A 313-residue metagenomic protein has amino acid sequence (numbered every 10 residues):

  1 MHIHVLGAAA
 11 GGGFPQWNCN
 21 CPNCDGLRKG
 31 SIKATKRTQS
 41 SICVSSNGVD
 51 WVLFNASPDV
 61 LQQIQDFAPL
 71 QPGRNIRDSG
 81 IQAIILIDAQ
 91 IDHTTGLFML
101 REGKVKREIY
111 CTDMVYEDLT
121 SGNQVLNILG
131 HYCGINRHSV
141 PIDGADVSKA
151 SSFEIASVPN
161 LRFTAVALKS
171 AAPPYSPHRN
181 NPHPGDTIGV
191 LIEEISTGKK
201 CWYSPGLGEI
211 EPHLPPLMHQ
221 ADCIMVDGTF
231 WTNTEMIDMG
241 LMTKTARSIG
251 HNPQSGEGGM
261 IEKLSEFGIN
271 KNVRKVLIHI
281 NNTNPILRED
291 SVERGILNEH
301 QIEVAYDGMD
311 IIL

Functional and structural regions predicted by a protein language model:
M1-H2, V140, V147-S157, E209-D222: Short amphipathic alpha-helices and their capping/turn segments at secondary-structure boundaries
H2-A8, L53-N55, L161-K169, K200-L207: Active-site-proximal beta-strand elements of phosphoester/diester hydrolases
I3, I64, D88, I109 (+6 more regions): Divalent metal-coordination and catalytic microenvironments
P15-A89, T95-E102, I210-L214: Pre-active-site segment of Zn-dependent metallo-hydrolases
S40-V44, I188-I192, D310-I311: Short beta-strand scaffold segments in enzyme catalytic cores
Q82, R107-V115, M225-D227, V276-I278: Short internal beta-strands
D113-I188, H300-I311: Metallo-beta-lactamase
G185-T187, S196-W202, L207-G308: Cap/insert and terminal regions of metallo-dependent hydrolase folds
